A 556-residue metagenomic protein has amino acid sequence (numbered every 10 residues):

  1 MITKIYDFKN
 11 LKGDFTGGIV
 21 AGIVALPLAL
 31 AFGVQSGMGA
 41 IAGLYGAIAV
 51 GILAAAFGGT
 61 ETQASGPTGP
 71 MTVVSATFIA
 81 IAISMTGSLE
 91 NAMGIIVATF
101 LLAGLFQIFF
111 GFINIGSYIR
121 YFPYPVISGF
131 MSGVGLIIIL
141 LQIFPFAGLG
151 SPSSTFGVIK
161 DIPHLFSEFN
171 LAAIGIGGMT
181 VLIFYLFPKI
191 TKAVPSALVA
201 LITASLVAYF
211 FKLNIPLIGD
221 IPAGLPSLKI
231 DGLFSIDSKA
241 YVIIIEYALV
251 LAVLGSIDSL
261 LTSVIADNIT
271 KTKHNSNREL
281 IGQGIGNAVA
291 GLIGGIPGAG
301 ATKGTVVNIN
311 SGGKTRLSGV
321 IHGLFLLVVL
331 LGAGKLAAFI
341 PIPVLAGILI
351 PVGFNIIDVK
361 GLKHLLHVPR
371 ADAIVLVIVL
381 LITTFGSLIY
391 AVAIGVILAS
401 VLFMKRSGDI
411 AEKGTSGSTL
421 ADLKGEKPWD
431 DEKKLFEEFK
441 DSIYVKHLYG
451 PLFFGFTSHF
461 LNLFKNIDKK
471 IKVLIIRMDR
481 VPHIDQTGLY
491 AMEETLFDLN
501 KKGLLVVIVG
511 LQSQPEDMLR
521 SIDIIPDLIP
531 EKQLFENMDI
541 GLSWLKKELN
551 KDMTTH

Functional and structural regions predicted by a protein language model:
M1-A421: Transmembrane helical cores of multi-pass ion-transport proteins
M1-N10, I471, V509, P530: Intrinsically disordered, low-complexity regions flanking or connecting the multi-pass transmembrane cores of membrane
A64, I508, L534: Conserved SAM-binding loop
N355-D527, K546-L549, M553: The feature marks cytosolic C-terminal regulatory regions of anion transporters and related permeases
D527-W544: Short acidic-hydrophobic, aromatic-tinged amphipathic segments that line or gate anion-handling sites
